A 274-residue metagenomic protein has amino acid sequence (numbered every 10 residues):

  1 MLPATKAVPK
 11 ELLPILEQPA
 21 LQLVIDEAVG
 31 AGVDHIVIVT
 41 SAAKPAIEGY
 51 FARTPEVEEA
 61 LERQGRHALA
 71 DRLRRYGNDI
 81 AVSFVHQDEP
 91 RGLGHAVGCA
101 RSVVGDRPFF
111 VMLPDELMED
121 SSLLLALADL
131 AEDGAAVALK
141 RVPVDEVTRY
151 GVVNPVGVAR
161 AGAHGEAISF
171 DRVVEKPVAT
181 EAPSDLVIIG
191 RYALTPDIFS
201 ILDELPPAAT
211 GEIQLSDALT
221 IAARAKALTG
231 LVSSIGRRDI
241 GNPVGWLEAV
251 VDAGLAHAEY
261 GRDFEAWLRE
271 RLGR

Functional and structural regions predicted by a protein language model:
M1-R63, Q87, L123-L124: N-terminal glycine-rich phosphate-binding loop and ensuing alpha1 helix
L12, V82-F84, A135-A136, L228-G230 (+1 more regions): Conserved beta-strand scaffold positions in the cores of enzyme catalytic domains, especially in NTP/NDP-utilizing
A20-V24, H95-C99, A218: Well-ordered alpha-helical segments embedded in enzymatic catalytic cores
G32-V33, G105, S169: Short loop/turn motifs at secondary-structure junctions
D34-I36, P108, G134-A135, A227 (+1 more regions): Residues at the starts of beta-strands that form the adenosine-phosphate
I47, V57-A60, H67-G157, P196 (+1 more regions): Conserved beta-loop-beta/alpha segment of the NTase-like Rossmann-fold superfamily that binds/positions NTPs
F110, L124, A128, V158-A266 (+1 more regions): Catalytic-core segments of class I nucleotidyltransferases/pyrophosphorylases that form NMP-activated intermediates
